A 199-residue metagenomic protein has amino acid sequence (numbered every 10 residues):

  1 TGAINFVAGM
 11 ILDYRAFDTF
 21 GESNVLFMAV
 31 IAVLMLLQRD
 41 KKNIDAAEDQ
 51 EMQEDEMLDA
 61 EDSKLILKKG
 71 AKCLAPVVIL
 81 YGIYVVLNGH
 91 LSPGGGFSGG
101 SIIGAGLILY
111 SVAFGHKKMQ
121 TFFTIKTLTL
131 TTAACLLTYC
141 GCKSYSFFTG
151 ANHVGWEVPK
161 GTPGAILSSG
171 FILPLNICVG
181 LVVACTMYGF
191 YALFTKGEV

Functional and structural regions predicted by a protein language model:
G2-L34, S169: Individual transmembrane alpha-helix segments
V7, F20, V30-L58, F190-V199: Juxtamembrane interface elements at the cytosolic ends of transmembrane helices in multi-pass membrane proteins
L26-L34, A105-S111, L175-G189: Hydrophobic cores of alpha-helical transmembrane segments in multi-pass inner/ER membrane proteins, independent
Q53-L74: Membrane-water interface at loop-to-transmembrane-helix junctions
G70, G94-A105, N176: Structural signature of hydrophobic alpha-helical transmembrane segments
V86-G95: Membrane-interface helix caps and helix-loop-helix hairpins in membrane proteins
V112-T127: Alpha-helical transmembrane segments
L128-Y145: Hydrophobic alpha-helical membrane-insertion segments
